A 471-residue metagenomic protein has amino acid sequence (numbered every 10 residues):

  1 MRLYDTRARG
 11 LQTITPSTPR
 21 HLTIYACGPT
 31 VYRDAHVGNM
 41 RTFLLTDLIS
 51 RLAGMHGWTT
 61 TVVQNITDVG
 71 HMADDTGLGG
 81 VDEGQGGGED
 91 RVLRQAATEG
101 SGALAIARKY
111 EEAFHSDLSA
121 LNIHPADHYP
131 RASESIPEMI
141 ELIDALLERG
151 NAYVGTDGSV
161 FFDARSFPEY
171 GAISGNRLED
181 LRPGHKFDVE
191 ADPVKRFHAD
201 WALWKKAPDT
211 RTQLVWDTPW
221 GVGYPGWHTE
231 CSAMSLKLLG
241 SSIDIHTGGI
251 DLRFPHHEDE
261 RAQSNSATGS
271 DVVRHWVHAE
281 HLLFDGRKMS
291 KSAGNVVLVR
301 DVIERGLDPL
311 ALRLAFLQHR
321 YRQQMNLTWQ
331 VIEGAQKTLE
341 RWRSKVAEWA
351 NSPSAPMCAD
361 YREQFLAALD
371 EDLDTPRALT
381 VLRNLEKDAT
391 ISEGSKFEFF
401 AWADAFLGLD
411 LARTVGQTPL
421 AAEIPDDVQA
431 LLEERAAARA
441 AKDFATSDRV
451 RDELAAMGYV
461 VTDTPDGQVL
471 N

Functional and structural regions predicted by a protein language model:
M1-Y32, D47, K109, H115-S116 (+1 more regions): Alpha-helical recognition segments enriched in aromatics with Gly/Pro capping that present substrate-recognition
A8, S17-L118, L470: N-terminal, positively charged nucleic-acid-binding surface of large information/translation enzymes
C27, R94-Q95, R211-D217, E363-Q364 (+1 more regions): Short glycine/proline-rich turn/loop motifs
G54, L147, A455: Anion (oxyanion) recognition and catalysis
T59-T61, G150-T156, V460-T462: Short, well-structured beta-strand/strand-turn elements
T67-D68, A132, V160, Q468: Conserved beta-strand edge residues that scaffold enzyme active sites
G87, G100-A105, E111, H115-E141 (+7 more regions): Non-catalytic interaction-recognition regions
K288-K291, N295-N471: Structural preference for alpha-helix termini/caps and helix-kink/transition segments
